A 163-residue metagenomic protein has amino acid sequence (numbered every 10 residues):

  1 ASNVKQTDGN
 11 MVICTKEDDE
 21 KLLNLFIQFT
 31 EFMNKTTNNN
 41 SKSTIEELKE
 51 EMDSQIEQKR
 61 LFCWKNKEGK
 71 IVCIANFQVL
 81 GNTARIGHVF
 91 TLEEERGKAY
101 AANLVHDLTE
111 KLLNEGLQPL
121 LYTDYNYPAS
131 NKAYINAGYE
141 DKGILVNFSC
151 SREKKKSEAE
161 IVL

Functional and structural regions predicted by a protein language model:
A1-D8, V146-S149: Acyl-donor-binding surface of acyltransferase catalytic domains
V4-N40, A159-L163: Short amphipathic alpha-helix that is part of the acyltransferase structural core
N39-L61, K65-K67: Active-site rim helix/loop that mediates acceptor-substrate recognition in acyltransferases
C63, G69-Q78, T83-R85, F90: Conserved beta-strand in the GNAT
T91, G97-N114, N131-K132, N136: Conserved acetyl-CoA-binding loop-helix of GNAT-fold acetyltransferases
L120-I135, F148-E153: Conserved beta-strand-loop-alpha-helix junction that forms the acyl-donor binding cleft
I135-L145: Conserved acetyl-CoA-binding loop of GNAT-fold acetyltransferases
